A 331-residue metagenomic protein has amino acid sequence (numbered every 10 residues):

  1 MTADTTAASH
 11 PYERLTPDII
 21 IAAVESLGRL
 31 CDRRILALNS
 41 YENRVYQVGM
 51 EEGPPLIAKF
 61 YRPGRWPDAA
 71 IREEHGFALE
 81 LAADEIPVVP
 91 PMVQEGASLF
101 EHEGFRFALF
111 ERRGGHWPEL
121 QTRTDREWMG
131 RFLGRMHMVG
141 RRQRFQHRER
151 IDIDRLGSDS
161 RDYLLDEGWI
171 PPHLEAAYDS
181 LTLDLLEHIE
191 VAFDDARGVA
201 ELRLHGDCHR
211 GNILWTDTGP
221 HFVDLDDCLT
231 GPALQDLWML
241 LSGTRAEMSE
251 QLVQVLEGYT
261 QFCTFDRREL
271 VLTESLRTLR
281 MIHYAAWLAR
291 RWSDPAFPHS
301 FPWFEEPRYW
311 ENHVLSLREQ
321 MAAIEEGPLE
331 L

Functional and structural regions predicted by a protein language model:
M1-Q94, D217-G219, L329-L331: Conserved NTP-binding catalytic cores of kinases and kinase-like/nucleotidyltransferase enzymes across multiple kinase
A8, G168-W169, A286-L331: ATP/Mg2+ or Mg2+-diphosphate-binding catalytic cores that bind nucleotide phosphates or diphosphates via glycine-rich
N39-A58, P91, E187-L237, L241: Active-site acidic catalytic loop and adjacent metal/ATP-binding pocket of ATP-dependent phosphoryl transfer enzymes
M50-F145: ATP-binding pocket architecture of kinase catalytic cores
P63, F107-L120, R161-I170, Y284-S300: A glycine-centered beta->alpha junction motif in the catalytic cores of kinase/phosphotransferase enzymes
E119-A177, V199-E201, F301: A cross-family kinase active-site recognition segment
A233-F265, R280-A296: Active-site activation/catalytic loop segments of kinase-like enzymes and analogous catalytic loops in related
R267-R277: All-alpha amphipathic helical-bundle segments outside canonical DNA-binding/catalytic cores that form hydrophobic
